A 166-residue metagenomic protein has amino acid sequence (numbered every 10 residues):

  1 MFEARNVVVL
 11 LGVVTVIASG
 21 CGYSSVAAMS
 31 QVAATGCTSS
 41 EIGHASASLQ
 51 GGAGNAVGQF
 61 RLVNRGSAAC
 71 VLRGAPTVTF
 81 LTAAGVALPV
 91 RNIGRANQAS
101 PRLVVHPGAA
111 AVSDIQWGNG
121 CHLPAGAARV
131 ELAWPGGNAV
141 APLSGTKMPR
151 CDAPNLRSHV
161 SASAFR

Functional and structural regions predicted by a protein language model:
I17-G20: C-terminal motif of bacterial Sec signal peptides marking the signal peptidase cleavage site
G22-S24: Bacterial signal peptide processing site
A28-G52, A164-F165: Low-complexity, acidic Ser/Thr/Pro/Gly-rich terminal tails and inter-domain linkers that flank the onset of structured
A53-Q59, P124-A127: Short, solvent-exposed loop/turn segments enriched in Ser/Thr/Gly
F60-S67: Asparagine-centered strand-capping/turn motif at beta-strand->loop junctions
S67-P76: Short, hydrophobic/aromatic beta-strand segments
A83, R91-G120: Intrinsically disordered, low-complexity Pro/Gly/Ser/Thr-rich segments with frequent PxxP/GP/PP motifs and embedded
G118-S161: Terminal connector regions
